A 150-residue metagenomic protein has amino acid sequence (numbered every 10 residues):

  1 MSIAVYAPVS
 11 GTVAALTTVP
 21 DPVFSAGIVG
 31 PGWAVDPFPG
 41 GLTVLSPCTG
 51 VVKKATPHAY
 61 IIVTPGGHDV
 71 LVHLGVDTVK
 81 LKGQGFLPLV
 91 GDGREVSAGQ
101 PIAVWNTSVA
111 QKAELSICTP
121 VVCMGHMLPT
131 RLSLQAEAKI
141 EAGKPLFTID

Functional and structural regions predicted by a protein language model:
M1-D150: Contiguous, well-folded functional domains in the mature portion of proteins
